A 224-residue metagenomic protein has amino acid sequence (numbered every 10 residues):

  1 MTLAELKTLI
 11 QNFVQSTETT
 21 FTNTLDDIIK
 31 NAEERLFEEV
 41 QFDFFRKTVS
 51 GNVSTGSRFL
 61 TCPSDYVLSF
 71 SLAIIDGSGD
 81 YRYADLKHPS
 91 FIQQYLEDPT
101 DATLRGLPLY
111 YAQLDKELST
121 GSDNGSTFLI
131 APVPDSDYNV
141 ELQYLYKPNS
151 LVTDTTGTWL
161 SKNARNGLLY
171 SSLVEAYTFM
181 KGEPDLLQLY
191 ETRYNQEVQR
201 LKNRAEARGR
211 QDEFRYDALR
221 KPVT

Functional and structural regions predicted by a protein language model:
M1-T224: Glycine-enriched, solvent-exposed interface loops adjoining structured elements
